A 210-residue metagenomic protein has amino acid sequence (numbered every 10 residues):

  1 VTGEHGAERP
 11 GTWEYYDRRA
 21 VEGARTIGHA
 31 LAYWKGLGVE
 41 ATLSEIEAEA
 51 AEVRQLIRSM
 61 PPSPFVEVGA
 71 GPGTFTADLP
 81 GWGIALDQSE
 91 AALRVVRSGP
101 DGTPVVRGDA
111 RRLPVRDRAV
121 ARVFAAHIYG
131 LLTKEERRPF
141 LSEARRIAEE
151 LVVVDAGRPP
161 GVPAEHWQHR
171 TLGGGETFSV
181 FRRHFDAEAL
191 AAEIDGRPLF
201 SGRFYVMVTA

Functional and structural regions predicted by a protein language model:
T2-F65, G71-R112, L132, E136-P139 (+1 more regions): Class I (Rossmann-like) S-adenosyl-L-methionine-dependent methyltransferase catalytic domain, capturing the SAM-binding
L113-D117: Short amphipathic alpha-helix with an adjacent loop that forms part of the alpha/beta core around
A119-A121: N-proximal accessory regions
F124: A conserved beta-strand element that flanks and buttresses the S-adenosyl-L-methionine
H127-L131: Short catalytic micro-motifs in class I SAM-dependent methyltransferases
E143-A144: Class I S-adenosylmethionine-dependent transferase superfamily signal
I147-L151: Short glycine-dipeptide loop
